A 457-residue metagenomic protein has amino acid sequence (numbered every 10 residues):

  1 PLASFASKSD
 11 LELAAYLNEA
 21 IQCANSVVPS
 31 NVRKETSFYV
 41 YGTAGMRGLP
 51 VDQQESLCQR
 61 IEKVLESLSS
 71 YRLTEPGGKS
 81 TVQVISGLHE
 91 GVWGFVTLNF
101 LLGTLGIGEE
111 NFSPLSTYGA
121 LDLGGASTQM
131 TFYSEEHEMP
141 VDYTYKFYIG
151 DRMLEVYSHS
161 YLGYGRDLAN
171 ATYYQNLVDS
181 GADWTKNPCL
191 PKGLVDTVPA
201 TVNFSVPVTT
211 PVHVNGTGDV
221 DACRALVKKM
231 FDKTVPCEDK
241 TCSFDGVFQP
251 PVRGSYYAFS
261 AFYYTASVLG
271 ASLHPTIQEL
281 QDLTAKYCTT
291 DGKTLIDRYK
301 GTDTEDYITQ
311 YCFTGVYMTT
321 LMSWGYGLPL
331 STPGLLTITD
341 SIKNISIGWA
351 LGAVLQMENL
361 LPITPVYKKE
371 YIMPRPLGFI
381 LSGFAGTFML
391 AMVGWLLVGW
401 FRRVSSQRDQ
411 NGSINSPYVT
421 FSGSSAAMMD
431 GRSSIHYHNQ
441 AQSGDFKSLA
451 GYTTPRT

Functional and structural regions predicted by a protein language model:
L2-R33, Y39, G45-Y118, T128-T457: Helical "lid/coupling" subdomains associated with nucleotide-phosphate turnover
A120-D122: Short hydrophobic beta-strand that contains or immediately precedes a catalytic carboxylate
G125: Glycine-rich beta-alpha junction loops
